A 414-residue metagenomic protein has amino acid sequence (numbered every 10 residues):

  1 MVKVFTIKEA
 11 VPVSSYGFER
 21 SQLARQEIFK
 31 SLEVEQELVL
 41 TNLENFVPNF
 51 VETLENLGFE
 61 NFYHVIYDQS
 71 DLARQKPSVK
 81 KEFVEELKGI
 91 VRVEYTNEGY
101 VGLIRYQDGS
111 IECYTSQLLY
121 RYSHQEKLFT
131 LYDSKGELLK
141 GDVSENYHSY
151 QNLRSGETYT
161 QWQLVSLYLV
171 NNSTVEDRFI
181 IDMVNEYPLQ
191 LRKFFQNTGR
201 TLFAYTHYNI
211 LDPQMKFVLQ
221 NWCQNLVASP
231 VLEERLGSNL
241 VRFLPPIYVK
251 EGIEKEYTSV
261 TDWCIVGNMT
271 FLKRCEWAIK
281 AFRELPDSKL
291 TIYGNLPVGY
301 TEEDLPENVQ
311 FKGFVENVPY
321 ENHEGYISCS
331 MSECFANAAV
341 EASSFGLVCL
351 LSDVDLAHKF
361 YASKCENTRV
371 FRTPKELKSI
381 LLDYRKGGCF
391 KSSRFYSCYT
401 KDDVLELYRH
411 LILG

Functional and structural regions predicted by a protein language model:
T201-D212, N221-I253: Donor nucleotide-sugar binding/catalytic pocket of nucleotide-sugar-dependent glycosyltransferases
E254-K273, I279-R283: Conserved donor-binding/catalytic core segment of Leloir-type glycosyltransferases
V260, R385-G414: A charged, aromatic-enriched C-terminal amphipathic alpha-helix characteristic of glycosyltransferases across folds
V266-M269, K289-T301: Glycosyltransferase donor-sugar binding loop
G299-V315: Nucleotide-activated donor-binding/catalytic signature segment of Leloir-type glycosyltransferases, i.e., the conserved
M331: Aromatic "clamp/platform" in nucleotide-sugar-dependent glycosyltransferases that forms part of the donor/acceptor
V348-S352: Short hydrophobic beta-strand element within catalytic cores of glycosyltransferases and related nucleotide-activated
C365-K375, L382-R385: Conserved acidic donor-binding segment of nucleotide-sugar-dependent glycosyltransferases
